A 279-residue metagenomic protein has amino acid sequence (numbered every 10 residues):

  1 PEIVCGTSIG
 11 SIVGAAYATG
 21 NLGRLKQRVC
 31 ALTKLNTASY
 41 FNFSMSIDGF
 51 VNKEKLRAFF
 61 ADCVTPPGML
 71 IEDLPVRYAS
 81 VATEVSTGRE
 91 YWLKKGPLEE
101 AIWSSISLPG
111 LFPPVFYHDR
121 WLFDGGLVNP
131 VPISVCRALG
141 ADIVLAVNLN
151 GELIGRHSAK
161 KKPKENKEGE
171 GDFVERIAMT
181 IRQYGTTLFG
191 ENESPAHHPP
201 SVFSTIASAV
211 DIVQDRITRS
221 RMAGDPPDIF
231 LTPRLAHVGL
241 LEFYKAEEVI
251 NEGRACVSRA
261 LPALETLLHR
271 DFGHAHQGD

Functional and structural regions predicted by a protein language model:
P1-T7, A15-D279: Patatin-like phospholipase
